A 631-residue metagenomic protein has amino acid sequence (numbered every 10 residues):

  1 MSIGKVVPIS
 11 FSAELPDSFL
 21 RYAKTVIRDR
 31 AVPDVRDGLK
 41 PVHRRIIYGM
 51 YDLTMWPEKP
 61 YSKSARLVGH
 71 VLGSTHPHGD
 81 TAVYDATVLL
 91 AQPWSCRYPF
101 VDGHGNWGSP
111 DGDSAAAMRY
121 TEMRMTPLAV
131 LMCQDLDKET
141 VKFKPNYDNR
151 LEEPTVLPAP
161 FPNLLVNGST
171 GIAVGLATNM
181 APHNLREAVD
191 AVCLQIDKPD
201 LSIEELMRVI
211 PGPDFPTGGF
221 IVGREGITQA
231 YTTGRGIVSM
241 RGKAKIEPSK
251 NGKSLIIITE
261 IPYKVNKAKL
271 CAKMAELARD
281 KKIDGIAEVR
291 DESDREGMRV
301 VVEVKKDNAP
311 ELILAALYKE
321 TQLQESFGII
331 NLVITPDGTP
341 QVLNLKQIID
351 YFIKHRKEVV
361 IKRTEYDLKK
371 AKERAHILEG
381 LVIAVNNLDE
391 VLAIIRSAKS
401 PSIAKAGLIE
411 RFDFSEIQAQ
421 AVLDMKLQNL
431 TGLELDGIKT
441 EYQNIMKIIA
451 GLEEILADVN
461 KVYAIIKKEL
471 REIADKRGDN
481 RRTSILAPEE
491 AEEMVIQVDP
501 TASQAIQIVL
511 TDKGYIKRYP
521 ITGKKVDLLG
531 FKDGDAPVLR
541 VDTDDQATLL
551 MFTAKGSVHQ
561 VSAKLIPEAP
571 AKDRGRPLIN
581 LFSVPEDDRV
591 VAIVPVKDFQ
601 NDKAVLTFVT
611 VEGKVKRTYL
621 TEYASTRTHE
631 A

Functional and structural regions predicted by a protein language model:
M1-I237, R299-V301, P570: Catalytic phosphate-handling regions of large nucleic-acid enzymes and associated NTPases
S2-A13, T170, L176-A631: C-terminal interaction appendages of subunits in large macromolecular complexes
